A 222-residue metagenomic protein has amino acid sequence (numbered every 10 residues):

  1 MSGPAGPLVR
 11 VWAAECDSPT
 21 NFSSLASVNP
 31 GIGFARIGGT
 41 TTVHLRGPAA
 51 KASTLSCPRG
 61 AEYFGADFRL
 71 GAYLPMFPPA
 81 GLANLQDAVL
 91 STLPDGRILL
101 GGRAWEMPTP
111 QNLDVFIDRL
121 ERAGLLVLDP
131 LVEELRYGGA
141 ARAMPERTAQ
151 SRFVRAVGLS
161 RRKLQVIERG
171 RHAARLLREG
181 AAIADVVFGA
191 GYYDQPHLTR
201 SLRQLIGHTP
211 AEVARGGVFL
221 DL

Functional and structural regions predicted by a protein language model:
M1-E146, A156-R161, R175-R178, A182-Y193 (+2 more regions): Alpha-helical bundle regulatory/interaction domains
F153, A173-A174, L202, I206 (+1 more regions): Short hydrophobic clusters on alpha-helical segments that form packing/core surfaces in small helical domains
F153-V154, L164: A generic structured-segment signal
Q165, R169-H172: Pre-recognition alpha-helix immediately N-terminal to the DNA-recognition helix within helix-turn-helix or winged-helix
I167, R200, G216: Residue-level "edge-of-site" marker
